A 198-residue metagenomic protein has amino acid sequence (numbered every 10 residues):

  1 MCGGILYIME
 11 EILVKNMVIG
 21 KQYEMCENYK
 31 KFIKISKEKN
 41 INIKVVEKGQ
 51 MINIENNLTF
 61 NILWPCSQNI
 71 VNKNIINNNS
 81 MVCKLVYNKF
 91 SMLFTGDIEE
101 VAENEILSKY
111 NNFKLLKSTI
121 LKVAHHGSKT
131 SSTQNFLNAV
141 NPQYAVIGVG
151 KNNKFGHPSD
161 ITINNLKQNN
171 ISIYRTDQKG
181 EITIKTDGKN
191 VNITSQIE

Functional and structural regions predicted by a protein language model:
M1-E198: Non-globular, low-confidence helical/coil segments that flank catalytic cores
